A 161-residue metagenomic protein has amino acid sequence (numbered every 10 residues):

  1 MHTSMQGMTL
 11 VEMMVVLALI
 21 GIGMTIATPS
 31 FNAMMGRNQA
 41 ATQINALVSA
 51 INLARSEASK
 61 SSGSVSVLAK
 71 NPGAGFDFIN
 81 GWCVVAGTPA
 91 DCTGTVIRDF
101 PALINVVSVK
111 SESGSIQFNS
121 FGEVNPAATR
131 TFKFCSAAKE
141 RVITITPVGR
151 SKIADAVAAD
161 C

Functional and structural regions predicted by a protein language model:
M1-F31: N-terminal single-pass transmembrane signal-anchor helix
H2, I26-V48, N52-K60, S64-C161: N-terminal helix-rich module
